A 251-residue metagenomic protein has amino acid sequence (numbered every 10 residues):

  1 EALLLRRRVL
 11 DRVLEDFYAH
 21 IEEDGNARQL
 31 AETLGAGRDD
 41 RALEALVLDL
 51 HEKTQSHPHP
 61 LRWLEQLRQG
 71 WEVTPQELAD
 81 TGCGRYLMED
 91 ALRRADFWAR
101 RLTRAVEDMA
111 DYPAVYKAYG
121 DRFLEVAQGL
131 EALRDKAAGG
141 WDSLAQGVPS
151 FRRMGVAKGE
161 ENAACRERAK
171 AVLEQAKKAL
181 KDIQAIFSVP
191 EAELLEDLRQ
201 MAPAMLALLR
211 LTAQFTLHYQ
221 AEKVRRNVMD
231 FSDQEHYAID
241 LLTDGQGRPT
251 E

Functional and structural regions predicted by a protein language model:
E1, R6, A132-G140, R248-T250: Intrinsic-disorder/low-complexity, polar/charged segments
E1-R62, Q184-I186: ATP-hydrolysis module of ASCE/P-loop NTPase motor domains, specifically the Walker B Asp-Glu catalytic pair
L4, M229-H236: An alpha-helix initiation/capping motif
V9-V13, Y219, Y237-L241: Structural preference for long, well-ordered alpha-helical segments in enzyme cores
Y18, Q220, V224, T243-G247: Short, flexible helix-adjacent loops and helix caps
R41-S232: Conserved ATP-driven helicase/translocase motor core recognized via long, highly charged RecA-like/P-loop NTPase domain
Y237-E251: Conserved RecA-like ASCE ATPase "motif II neighborhood" in helicase/translocase motors
